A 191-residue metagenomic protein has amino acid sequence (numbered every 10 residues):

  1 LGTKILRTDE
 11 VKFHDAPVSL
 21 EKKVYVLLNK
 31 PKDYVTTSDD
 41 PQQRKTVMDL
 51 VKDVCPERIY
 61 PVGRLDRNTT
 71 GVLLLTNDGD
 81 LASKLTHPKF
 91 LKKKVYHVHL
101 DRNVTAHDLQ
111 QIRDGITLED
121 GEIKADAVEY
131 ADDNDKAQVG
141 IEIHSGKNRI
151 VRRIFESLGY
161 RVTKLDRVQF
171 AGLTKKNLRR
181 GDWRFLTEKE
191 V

Functional and structural regions predicted by a protein language model:
L1-V191: Basic, flexible Lys/Arg- and Gly-enriched helix-loop patches that mediate nucleic-acid binding at interfaces with rRNA
